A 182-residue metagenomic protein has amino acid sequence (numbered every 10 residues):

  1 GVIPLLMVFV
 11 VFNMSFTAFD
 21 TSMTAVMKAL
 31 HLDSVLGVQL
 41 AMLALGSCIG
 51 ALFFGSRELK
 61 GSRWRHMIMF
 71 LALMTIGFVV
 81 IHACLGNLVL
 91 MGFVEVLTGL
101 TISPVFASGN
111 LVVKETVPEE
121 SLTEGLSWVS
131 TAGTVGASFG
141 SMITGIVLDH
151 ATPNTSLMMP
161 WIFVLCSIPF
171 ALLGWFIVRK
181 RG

Functional and structural regions predicted by a protein language model:
G1-Q39: Helix-loop boundary and gating motifs at the non-cytosolic
F9, N13, N87, M91-G99: Helical-face signature of the major facilitator-like transporter fold
G50-R63, L148: Helix-to-loop junctions at the C-terminal end of transmembrane segments in multipass secondary transporters
L73-G86: C-terminal ends and interior cores of transmembrane alpha-helices in multi-pass membrane transporters/permeases
P104-V117: Intracellular juxtamembrane helix-capping segments at the cytosolic ends of symmetry-related transmembrane helices
S121-A151: A late C-terminal transmembrane helix in Major Facilitator Superfamily
I146-L165: A membrane-interface helix-boundary motif in multi-pass transporters
W161-G182: Multi-pass alpha-helical transporter architecture, strongest for 12-TM Major Facilitator/SLC carriers used
